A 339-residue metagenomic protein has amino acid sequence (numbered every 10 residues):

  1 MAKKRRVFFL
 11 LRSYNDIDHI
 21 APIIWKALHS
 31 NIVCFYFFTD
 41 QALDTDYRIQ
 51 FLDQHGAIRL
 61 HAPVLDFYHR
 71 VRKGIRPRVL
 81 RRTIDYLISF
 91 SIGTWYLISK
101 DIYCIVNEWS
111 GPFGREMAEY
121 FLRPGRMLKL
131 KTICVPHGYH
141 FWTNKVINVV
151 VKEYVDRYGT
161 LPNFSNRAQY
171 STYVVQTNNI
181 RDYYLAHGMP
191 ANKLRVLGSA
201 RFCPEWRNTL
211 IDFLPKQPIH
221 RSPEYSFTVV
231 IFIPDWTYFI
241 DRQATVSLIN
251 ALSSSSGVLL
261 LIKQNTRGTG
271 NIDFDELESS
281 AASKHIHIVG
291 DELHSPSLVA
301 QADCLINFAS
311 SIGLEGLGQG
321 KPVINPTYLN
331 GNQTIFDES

Functional and structural regions predicted by a protein language model:
K3-V7: Extreme N-terminal starter segment of soluble prokaryotic enzymes
F8-N31, F35-W206, R267-G268, G313: Active-site and donor-binding regions of nucleotide-sugar-utilizing enzymes
W25, A200-L277: Conserved catalytic-core segment of nucleotide-activated headgroup transferases in glycan assembly
H29-F35, S255-L260, I286: A generic structural motif
R59-P63, H287-D291, S339: Short acidic-hydrophobic, aromatic-tinged amphipathic segments that line or gate anion-handling sites
G188-A191, V196, S311-S339: Catalytic binding pocket for nucleotide-activated donors in carbohydrate/polymer assembly enzymes
T266-Q319, V323: Donor nucleotide-activated moiety binding/catalytic core segment of transferases that use nucleotide-activated donors
